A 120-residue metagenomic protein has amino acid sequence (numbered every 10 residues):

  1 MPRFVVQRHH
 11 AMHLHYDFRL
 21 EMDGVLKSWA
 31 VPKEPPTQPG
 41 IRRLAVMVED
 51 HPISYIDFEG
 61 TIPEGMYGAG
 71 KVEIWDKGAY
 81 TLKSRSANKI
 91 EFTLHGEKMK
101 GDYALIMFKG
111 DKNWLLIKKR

Functional and structural regions predicted by a protein language model:
M1-R120: A charge-rich, low-complexity, intrinsically flexible signal that marks solvent-exposed coils, linkers, repeats
